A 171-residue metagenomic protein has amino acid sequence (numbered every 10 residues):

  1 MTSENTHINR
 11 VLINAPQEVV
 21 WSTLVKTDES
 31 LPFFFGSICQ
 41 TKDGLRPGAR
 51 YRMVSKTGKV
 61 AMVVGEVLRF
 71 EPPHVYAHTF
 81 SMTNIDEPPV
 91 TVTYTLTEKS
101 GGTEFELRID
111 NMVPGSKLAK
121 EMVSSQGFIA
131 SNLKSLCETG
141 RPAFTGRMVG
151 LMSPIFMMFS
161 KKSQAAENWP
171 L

Functional and structural regions predicted by a protein language model:
M1-Q40, E167-L171: Hydrophobic ligand-binding cavity/cleft-lining segments
E4-R10, R50, M62, V75 (+2 more regions): Intrinsic-disorder/low-complexity, polar/charged segments enriched in Ser/Thr/Lys/Arg/Asp/Glu/Gln
N9-V11, V64-R69, F80, V90-T97: Hydrophobic/aromatic beta-strand elements that line small-molecule binding cavities or substrate pockets in beta-rich
P16, G58, P72-P73, K99-G102: Short strand-connecting beta-turns/loops that link adjacent beta-strands
V20-L24, S30-L31, Y51, V67 (+4 more regions): Hydrophobic pocket/interface hotspot
Q40-S81, A166-L171: Glycine-rich portal/gate segments that line the openings of hydrophobic small-molecule binding cavities
S81-S135, F144-R147: Beta-strand/loop substructures that line and gate deep hydrophobic ligand-binding cavities in soluble
S135-L171: Short, highly charged C-terminal tails/helix-capping segments
